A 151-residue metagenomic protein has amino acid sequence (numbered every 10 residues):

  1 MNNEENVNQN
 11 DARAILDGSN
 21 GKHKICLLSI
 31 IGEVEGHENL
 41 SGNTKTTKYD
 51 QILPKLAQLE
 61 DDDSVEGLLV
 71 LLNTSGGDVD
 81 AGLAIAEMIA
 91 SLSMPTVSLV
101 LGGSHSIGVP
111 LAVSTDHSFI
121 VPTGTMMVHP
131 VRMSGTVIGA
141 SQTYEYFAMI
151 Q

Functional and structural regions predicted by a protein language model:
M1-Q151: Terminal-region recognition feature
